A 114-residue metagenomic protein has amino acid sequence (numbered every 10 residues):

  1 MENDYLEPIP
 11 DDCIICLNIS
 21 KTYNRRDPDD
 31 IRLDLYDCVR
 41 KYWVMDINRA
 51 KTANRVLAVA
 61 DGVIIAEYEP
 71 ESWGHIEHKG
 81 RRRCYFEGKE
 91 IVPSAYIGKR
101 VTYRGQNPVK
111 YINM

Functional and structural regions predicted by a protein language model:
M1-A53, A60-G62, P93-A95, R100-M114: Compositionally biased, charged N-terminal/linker segments
L17, Y68, E87-I91: Short beta-strand element of the conserved SAM-dependent methyltransferase core
K51-R55, C84-F86: Acidic, aromatic-enriched beta-alpha/helix-loop junctions
L57-V59, G80: Positively charged, phosphate-engaging catalytic surfaces used for nucleic-acid and nucleotide handling
I65-H75: Short beta-strand-centered aromatic/proline hotspots
E69, K79-G80, I97-R100: Short conserved micro-motifs at the rims of enzyme active sites and ligand-binding pockets
H75-E90: Short, solvent-exposed secondary-structure boundary/capping segments
